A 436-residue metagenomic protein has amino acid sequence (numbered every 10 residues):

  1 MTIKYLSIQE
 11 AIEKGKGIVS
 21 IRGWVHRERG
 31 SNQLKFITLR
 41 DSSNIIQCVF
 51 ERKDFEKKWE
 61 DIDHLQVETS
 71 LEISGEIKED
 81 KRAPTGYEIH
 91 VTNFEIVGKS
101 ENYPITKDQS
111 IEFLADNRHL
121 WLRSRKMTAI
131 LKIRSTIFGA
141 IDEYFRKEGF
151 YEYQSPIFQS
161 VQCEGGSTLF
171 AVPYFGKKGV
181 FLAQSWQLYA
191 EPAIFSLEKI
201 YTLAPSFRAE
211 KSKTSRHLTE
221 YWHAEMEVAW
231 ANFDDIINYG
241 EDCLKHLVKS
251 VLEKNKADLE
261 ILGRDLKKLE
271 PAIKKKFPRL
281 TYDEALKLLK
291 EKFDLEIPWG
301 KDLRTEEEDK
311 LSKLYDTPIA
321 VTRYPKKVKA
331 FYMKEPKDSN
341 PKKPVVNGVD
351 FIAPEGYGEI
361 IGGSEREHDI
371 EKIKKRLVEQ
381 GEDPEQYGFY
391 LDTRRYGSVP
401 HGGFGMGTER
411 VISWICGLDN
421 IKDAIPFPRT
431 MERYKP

Functional and structural regions predicted by a protein language model:
T2-A231, D392, S413: Class II aminoacyl-tRNA synthetase-like tRNA-binding/catalytic domains
G15-K16, K256, G263-R264, D294 (+1 more regions): Short, flexible coil/linker elements and helix-boundary hinge sites characteristic of intrinsically disordered
A140-E148, C243-K254: Generic non-transmembrane alpha-helical segments
Q154, L259-I261, V321: Cytochrome P450 heme-thiolate monooxygenase catalytic core
T168-K249, K267, K274-P436: A translation/RNA-centric and nucleic-acid-associated enzymatic feature enriched in Class II aminoacyl-tRNA synthetases
E253-L262, Q386-Y387: Flexible, glycine/charged-enriched surface loops at secondary-structure junctions
D258-K274: Short, highly charged C-terminal tails/helix-capping segments
